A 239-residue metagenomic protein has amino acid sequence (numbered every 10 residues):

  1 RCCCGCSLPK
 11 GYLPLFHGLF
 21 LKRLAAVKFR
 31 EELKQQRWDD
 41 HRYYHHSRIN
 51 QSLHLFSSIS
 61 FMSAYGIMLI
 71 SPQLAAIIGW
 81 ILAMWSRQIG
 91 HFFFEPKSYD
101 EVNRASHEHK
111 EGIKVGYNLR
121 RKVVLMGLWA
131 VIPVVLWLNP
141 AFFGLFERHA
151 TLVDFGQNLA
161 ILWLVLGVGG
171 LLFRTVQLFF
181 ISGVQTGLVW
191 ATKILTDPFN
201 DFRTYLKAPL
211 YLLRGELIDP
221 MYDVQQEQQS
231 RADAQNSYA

Functional and structural regions predicted by a protein language model:
C2-C6: Cysteine-centered motifs
L24-H41, F93-N103, H107-G116, L178-A239: Membrane-proximal soluble regions of multi-pass membrane proteins
Q35-Y65, E111-L125: Membrane interfacial helix-start motif at the N-side
S63-I78, L136-A160: Helix-coil boundary and interhelical linker segments in multi-pass alpha-helical membrane proteins
L74-R87, L159-G170: Hydrophobic core segments of alpha-helical transmembrane domains in multi-pass membrane proteins
N118-A141, R203-L210: C-terminal halves and exits of single transmembrane alpha-helices
W129-R148, E216-E227: Alpha-helical transmembrane segments and their membrane-interface junctions in multi-pass membrane proteins
